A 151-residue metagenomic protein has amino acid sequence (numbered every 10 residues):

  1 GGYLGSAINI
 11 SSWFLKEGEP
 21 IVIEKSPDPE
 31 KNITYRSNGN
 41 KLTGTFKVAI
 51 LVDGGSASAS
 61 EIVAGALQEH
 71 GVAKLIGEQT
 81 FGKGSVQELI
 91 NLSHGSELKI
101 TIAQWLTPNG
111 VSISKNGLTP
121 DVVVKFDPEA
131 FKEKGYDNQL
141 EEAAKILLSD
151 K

Functional and structural regions predicted by a protein language model:
G1-G2, I50, V124-K151: C-terminal recognition in membrane/secretory proteostasis and scaffolding
G2-S58, S85-N91, L106: Gly/Ser/Thr-rich loop/hinge elements
Y3-I10, E17, A59-V63, V72 (+1 more regions): Stable alpha-helical elements in mature extracytoplasmic
F14, V48, L67, G110 (+1 more regions): Terminal peptide-recognition signature
G44-K47, G71, S85, S96-T101: Envelope-exposed proteins and targeting segments
G55, H70-K83: Short, well-structured beta-strand/strand-turn elements
S60, E78-Q79, I102: Short secondary-structure boundary segments
Q87-I90, L98-D127: Conserved P-loop NTPase
